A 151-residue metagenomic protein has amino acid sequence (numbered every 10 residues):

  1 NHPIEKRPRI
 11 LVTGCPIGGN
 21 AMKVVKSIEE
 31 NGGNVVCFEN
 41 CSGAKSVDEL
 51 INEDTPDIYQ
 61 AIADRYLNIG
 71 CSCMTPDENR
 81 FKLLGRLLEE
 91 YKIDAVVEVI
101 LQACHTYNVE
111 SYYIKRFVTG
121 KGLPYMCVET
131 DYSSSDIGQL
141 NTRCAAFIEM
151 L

Functional and structural regions predicted by a protein language model:
N1-R7, I17-G18: Electropositive, gly/pro-rich neighborhoods at or near active sites that engage anionic ligands
H2-E5, A63-R65, K92-A95: A short alpha-helix capping/helix-coil boundary motif
E5, E30, G120-G122: Short, well-ordered coil/turn elements that cap or connect secondary structure elements
P8-R9, V25: Small-residue-enriched flexible segments
L11-T13, V99: Short hydrophobic segments within beta-strands
P16-P76, R80-L83, L87: Redox- and metal-dependent alpha/beta enzyme cores, enriched for Fe-S-associated oxidoreductases and cofactor-handling
F81-L151: TerminUS-proximal long segments
